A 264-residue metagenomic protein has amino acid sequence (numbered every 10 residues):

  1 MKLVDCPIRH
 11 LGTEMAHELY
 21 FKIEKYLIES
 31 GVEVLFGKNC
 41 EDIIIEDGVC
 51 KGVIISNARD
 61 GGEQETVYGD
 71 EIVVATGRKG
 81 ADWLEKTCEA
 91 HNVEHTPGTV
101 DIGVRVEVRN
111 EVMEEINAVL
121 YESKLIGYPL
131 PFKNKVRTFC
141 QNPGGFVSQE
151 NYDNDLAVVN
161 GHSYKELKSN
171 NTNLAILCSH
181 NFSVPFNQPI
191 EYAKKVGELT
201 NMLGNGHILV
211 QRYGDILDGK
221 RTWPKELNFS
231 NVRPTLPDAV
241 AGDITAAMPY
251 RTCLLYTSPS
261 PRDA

Functional and structural regions predicted by a protein language model:
M1, R78-D82, V93-V100, V104-D243: An anion/pyrophosphate-binding glycine-rich loop and adjacent beta-alpha core in soluble alpha-beta enzymes
M1-E33, N39, W83, A90: Conserved N-terminal/central alpha/beta ligand/cofactor-binding core
L3-D5, V34-F36, V74, H95-G98: General beta-strand structural signal in soluble alpha/beta enzymes
F36-V49: A conserved short coil-to-beta-strand element within the FAD-binding core of flavoproteins
I55-E65: A structured beta-alpha segment of the ubiquitous adenosine-cofactor-binding alpha/beta core
Y68-G77: Short hydrophobic core segments
D243-L255: Low-complexity, highly charged intrinsically disordered N-terminal segments that act as targeting/localization
T257-D263: Conserved small/polar residues in nucleotide/adenosyl-binding loops
